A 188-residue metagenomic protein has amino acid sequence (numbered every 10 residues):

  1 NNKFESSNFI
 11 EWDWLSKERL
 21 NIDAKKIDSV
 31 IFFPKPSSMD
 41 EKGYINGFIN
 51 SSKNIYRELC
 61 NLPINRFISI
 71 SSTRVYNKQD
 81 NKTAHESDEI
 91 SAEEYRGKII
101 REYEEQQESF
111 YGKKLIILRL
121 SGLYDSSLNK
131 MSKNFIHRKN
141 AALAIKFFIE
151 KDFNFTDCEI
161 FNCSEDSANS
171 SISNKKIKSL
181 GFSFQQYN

Functional and structural regions predicted by a protein language model:
E5-S29: Conserved Rossmann-fold cofactor-binding substructure of NAD(P)-dependent oxidoreductases
I27-V30, S37-I68: NAD(P)-cofactor binding segment of oxidoreductase domains
N54-E93: Conserved Rossmann-fold NAD(P)-dependent oxidoreductase catalytic core, especially the SDR/UDP-sugar
S72, Y103-S126: Conserved beta-loop-beta element that borders a ligand/cofactor-binding pocket
N77-D80, S91, Y95, I116-S132: Flexible, glycine-rich beta-alpha linker
I99, I116-I117, L128-E150: Substrate-positioning beta->alpha
I145-F148, D152-N169, S173-K175: A recurrent short beta-strand within the Rossmann-like NAD(P)-dependent oxidoreductase core
S171-N188: C-terminal amphipathic/interface module of NAD(P)-dependent oxidoreductases and related NAD-binding regulators
